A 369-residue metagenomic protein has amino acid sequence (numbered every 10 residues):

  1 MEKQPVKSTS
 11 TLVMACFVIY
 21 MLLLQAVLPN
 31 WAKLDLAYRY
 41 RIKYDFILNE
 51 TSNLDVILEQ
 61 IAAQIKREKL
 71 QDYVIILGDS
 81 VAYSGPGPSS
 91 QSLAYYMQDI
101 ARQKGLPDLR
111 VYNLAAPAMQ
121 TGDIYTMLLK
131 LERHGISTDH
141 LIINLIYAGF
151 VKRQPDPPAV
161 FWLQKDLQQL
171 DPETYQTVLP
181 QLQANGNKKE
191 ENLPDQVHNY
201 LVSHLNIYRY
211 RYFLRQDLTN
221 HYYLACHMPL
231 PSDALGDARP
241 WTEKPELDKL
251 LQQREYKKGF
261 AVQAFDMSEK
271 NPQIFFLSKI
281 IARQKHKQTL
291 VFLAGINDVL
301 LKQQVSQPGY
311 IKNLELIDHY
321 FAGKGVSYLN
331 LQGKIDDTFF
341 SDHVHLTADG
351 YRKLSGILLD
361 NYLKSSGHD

Functional and structural regions predicted by a protein language model:
M1-Y73, D217-L218, Y223: N-terminal secretory targeting modules
R67-Y175: Membrane-embedded segments
S80-G87, N113-A118, Q263-E269, Q303-Q307 (+1 more regions): Second-shell loop/turn segments in exported
N113-A115, L293, N330-Q332: Residue-level recognition of beta-strand->loop/alpha-helix junctions
A159-H286: Secreted/periplasmic serine-hydrolase-like ester/acetyl group-modifying domain
K279-S306: Active-site segments of SGNH/GDSL-like serine hydrolases that catalyze O-acetyl group transfer/hydrolysis on lipids
I296-L329: Substrate-gating cap/lid alpha-helix
D342-D369: Histidine-centered active-site loop/cap adjacent to the catalytic His in serine esterases/O-acetyl transfer systems
